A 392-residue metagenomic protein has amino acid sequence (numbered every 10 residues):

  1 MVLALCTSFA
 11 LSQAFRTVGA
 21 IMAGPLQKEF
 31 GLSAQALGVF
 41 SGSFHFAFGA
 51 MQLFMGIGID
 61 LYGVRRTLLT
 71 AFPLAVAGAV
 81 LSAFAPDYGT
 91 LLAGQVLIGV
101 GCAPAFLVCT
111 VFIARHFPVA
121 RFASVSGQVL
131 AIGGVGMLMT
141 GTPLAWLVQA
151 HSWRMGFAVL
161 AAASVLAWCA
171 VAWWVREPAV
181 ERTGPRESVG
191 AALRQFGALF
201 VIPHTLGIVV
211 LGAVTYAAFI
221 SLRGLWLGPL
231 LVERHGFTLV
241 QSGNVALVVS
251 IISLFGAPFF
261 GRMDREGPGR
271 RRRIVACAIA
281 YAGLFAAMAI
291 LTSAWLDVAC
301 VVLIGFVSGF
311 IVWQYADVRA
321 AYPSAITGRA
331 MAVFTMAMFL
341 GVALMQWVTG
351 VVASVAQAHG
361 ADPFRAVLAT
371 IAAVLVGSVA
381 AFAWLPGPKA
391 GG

Functional and structural regions predicted by a protein language model:
G19-A20, P203-V249, S253-A257, M345-Q346 (+1 more regions): Extracytoplasmic gate region of multi-pass secondary transporters
G31, G63, F84-T90, G101 (+3 more regions): Helix-breaking motifs and short loop linkers at transmembrane-helix boundaries and internal kinks in secondary membrane
A50-G89: Conserved MFS/SLC helix-loop-helix module at the cytosolic interface between two early adjacent transmembrane helices
M51-G63, G256-G269, A353: Helix-to-loop junctions at the C-terminal end of transmembrane segments in multipass secondary transporters
L61-F72, R265-A278: Cytoplasmic membrane-interface "Motif A"-like loop-to-helix N-cap segments of 12-TM Major Facilitator Superfamily
G94-G133: Cytoplasmic helix-loop-helix junction between adjacent transmembrane helices in 12-TM secondary transporters
Q128-E177: Helix-loop-helix hairpin linking two adjacent transmembrane segments in secondary transporters
E177-V209: Juxtamembrane intracellular "pre-TM" segments in multi-pass secondary transporters
